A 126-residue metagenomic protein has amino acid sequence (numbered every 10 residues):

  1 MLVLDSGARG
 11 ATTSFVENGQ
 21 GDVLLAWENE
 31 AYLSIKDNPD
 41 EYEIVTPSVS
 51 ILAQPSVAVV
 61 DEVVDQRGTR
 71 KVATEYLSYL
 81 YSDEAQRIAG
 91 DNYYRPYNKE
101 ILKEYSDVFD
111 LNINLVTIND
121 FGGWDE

Functional and structural regions predicted by a protein language model:
M1, D5, N38-K71, K103: Periplasmic-binding protein-like
M1-P47: Ligand-binding pocket segment of bilobal, Venus flytrap-like solute-binding proteins
L2-L4, L24-L25, L33, L52 (+4 more regions): Generic detector of leucine side chains in alpha-helical contexts
S6, S14, S34, S48-S50 (+4 more regions): Generic serine detector
R9-T12, E28, Q54, A73-L77 (+1 more regions): Extracytoplasmic/secreted envelope proteins and their assembly/folding machinery, especially bacterial periplasmic
G10-T13, V59-D61, Y94-Y97: N-terminal low-complexity, Ser/Thr/acidic repeat segments characteristic of secreted and surface-exposed proteins
V63-E126: Extracellular/periplasmic juxtamembrane helices and adjacent flexible linkers that interface with membrane partners
